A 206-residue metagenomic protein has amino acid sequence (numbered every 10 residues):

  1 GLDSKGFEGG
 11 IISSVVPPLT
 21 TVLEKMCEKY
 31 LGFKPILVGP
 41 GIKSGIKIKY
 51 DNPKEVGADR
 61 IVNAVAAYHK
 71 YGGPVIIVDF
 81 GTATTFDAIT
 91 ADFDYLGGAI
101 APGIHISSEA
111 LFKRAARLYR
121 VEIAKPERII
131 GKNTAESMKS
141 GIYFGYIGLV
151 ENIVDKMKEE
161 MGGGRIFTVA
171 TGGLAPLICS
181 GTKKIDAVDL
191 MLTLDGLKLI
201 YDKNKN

Functional and structural regions predicted by a protein language model:
G1-I76, A91-N206: Nucleotide/phosphate-binding catalytic cleft detector across ATP-hydrolyzing and phosphate-transferring enzymes
I42, A83-T84: Acidic, glycine-rich active-site loops and adjacent beta-strand->loop/helix elements that engage anionic groups
I77, T84-I89: Short beta-strand scaffold segments in enzyme catalytic cores
F80-A83, P126: Short, surface-exposed recognition loops or helix-turn segments adjacent to catalytic cores
